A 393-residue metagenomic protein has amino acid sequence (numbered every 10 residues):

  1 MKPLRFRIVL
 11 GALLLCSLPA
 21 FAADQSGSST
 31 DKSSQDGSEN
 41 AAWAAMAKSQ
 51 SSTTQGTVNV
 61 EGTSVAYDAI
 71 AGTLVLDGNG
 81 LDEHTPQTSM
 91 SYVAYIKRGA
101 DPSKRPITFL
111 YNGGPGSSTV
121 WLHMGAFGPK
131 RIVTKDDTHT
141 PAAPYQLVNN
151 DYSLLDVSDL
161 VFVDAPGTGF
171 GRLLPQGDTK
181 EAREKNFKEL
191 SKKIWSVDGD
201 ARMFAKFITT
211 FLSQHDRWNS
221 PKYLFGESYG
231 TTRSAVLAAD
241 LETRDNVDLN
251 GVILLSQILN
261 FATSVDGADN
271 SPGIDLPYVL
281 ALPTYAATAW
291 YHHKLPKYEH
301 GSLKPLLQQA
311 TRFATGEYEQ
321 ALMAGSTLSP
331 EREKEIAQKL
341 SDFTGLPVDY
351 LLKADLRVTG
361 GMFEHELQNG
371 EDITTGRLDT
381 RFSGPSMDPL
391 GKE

Functional and structural regions predicted by a protein language model:
M1-V9: Bacterial N-terminal signal peptides that target proteins for export
A23-E39, V75, L81-E189: N-terminal cap/lid subdomain of alpha/beta-hydrolase-fold enzymes
M46-G99: N-terminal cap/lid segment of alpha/beta-hydrolase-fold proteins
G78-L81, V133-R217, T263-S264, S271-V279 (+5 more regions): Active-site-proximal cap/loop segments of hydrolase catalytic domains
P129-V133, A238, E242-V348: A catalytic-pocket lid/entrance helix-loop region that shapes and gates access to the active site across common
D216-Y229: Alpha/beta-hydrolase fold nucleophile elbow
G230-A235: Catalytic nucleophile loop
A321-E393: Alpha/beta-hydrolase fold active-site neighborhood
